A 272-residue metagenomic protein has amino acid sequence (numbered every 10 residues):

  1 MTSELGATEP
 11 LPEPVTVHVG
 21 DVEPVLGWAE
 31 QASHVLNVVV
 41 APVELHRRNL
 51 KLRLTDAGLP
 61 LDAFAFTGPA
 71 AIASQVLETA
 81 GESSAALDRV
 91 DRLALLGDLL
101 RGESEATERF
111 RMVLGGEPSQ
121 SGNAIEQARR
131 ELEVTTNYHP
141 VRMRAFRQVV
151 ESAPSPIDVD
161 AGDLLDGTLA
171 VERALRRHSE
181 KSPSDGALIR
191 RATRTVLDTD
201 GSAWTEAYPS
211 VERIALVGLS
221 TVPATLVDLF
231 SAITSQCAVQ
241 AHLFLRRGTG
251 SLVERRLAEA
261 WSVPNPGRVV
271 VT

Functional and structural regions predicted by a protein language model:
M1-T8: Secretory targeting signatures
D21-S33: Short, basic/hydrophobic alpha-helical segments
W28, R53, T225-I233: A short acidic, amphipathic alpha-helical/loop segment
S33-H46, F64-F66, I214, F244: Conserved RecA-like ASCE P-loop NTPase motor core of nucleic-acid helicases/translocases
P42-V43, P223-L226: Helix N-cap/beta->alpha junction signal
E44-H46, K51-Y208: Basic/charged alpha-beta structural segments of nucleotide/phosphate-handling enzymes
P209-V222: Conserved P-loop NTPase "ATPase switch" module shared by AAA+ and STAND
D228-T272: Conserved RecA-like helicase ATPase core segment that couples NTP binding/hydrolysis to strand translocation
